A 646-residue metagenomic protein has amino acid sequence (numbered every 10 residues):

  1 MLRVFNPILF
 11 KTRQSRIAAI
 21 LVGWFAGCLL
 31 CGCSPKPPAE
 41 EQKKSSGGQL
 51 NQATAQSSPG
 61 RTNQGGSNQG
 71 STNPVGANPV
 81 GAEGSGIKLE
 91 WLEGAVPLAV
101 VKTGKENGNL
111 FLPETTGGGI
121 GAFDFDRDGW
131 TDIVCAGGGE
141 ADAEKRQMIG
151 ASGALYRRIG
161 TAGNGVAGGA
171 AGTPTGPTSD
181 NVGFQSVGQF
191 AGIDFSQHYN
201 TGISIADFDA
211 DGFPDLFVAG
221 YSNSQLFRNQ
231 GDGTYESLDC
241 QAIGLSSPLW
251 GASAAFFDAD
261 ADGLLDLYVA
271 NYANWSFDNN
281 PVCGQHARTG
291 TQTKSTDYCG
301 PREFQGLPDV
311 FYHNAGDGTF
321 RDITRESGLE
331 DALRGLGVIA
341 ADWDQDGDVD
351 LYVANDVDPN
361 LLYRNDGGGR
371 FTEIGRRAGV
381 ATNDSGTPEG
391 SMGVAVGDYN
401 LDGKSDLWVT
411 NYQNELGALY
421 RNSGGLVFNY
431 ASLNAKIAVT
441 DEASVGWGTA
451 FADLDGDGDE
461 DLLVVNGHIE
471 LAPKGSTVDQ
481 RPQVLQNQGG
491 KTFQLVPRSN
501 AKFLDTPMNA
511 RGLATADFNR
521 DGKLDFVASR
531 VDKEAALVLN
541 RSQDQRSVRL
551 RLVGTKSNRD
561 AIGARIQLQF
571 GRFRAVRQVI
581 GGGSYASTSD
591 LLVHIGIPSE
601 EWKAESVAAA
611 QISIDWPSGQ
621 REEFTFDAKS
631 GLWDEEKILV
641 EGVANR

Functional and structural regions predicted by a protein language model:
L30-G32: C-terminal motif of bacterial Sec signal peptides marking the signal peptidase cleavage site
S34-P35, V80-E83, L98, E106 (+4 more regions): Gly/Ser/Thr/Pro-enriched helix-cap/hinge segments flanking short amphipathic alpha-helices
K36-N63, N68: Short, low-complexity, disordered segments immediately C-terminal to signal peptides in bacterial exported proteins
G76-E90, A141-V187, N223-L238, N280-C283 (+6 more regions): Beta-propeller blade repeat segments, especially FG-GAP/WD-type strand-to-loop junctions in 6- to 7-bladed propeller
A95-G119, A191-S204, I243-A255, F304-L307 (+8 more regions): Repeat-based blade/solenoid architectures
G117-R127, N200-P214, R228, G251-L265 (+8 more regions): Beta-propeller blade termini
W130-G137, D211-G220, L267-N271, D350-N355 (+4 more regions): Hydrophobic beta-strand segments that make up the repeating blades of beta-propeller and related beta-repeat
F190-S204, A219-A259, V269-R302, L307-P308 (+1 more regions): Asp-box/WD-like beta-propeller blade repeats and closely related beta-sheet repeat scaffolds
